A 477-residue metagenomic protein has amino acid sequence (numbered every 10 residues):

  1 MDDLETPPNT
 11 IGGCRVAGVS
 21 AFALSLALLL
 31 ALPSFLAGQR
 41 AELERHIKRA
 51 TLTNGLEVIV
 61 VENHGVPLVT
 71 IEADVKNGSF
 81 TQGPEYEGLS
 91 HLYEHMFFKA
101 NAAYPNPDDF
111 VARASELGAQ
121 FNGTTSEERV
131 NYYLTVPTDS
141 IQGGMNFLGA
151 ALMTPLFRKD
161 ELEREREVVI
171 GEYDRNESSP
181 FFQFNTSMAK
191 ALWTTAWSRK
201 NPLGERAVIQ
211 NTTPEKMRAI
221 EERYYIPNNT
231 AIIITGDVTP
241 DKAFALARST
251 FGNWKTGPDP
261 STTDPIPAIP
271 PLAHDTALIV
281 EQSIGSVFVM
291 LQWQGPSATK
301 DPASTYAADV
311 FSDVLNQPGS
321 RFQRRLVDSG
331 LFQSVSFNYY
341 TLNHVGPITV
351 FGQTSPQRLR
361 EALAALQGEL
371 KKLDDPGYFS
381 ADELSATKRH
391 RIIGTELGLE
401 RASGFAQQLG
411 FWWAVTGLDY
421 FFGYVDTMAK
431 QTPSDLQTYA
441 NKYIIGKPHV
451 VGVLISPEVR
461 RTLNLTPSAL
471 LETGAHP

Functional and structural regions predicted by a protein language model:
M1-G18: N-terminal secretory signal peptides that target proteins for export/translocation
S20-S34: Bacterial N-terminal signal peptides
F22, V66-L68, A114-E116, E127-R129 (+6 more regions): Short, solvent-exposed loop/turn segments at the edges of secondary structure
L36-R40: Boundary at the C-terminal end of the N-terminal hydrophobic targeting segment
A41-D74: Mature N-terminal segment immediately following signal peptide/propeptide cleavage in secreted/periplasmic
H46, T51, D109-S261, T299 (+1 more regions): Charge-rich, well-structured scaffold segments of protease-associated domains
I71-T135, R199-P202, N316-F332, H344: M16/MPP (pitrilysin/insulinase) zinc-metallopeptidase core fold and M16-derived inactive scaffolds
D259-S320, F351: His/Glu-based metal-binding/catalytic segments typifying zinc-dependent metallopeptidases
